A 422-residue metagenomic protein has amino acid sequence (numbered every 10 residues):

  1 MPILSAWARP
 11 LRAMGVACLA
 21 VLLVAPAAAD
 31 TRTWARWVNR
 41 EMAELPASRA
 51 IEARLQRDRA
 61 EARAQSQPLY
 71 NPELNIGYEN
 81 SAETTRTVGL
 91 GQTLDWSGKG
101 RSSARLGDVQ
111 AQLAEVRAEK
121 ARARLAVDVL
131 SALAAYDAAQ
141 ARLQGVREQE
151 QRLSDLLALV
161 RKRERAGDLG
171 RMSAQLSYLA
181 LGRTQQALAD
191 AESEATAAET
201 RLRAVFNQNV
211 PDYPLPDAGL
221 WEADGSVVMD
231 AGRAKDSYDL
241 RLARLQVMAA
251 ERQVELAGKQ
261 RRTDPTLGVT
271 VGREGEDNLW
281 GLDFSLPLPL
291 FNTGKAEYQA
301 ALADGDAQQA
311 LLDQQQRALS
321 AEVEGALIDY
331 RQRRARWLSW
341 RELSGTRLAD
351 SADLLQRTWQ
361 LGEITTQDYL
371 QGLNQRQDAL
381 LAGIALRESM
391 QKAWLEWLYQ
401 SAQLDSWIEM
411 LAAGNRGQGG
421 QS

Functional and structural regions predicted by a protein language model:
P2-A6, A118, R122-D236, A326-R333 (+2 more regions): Periplasmic alpha-helical coiled-coil/stalk elements that build and connect Gram-negative outer-membrane
I3-G15: Bacterial N-terminal signal peptides that target proteins for export
L22, A27-E73, G77, L94 (+12 more regions): Bacterial Sec-pathway N-terminal export signals of envelope proteins
N39-W96, A234-Q299, A303-D306, A310 (+5 more regions): A small-residue-enriched
A50-Q65, A121, L125-E148, D155-A158 (+5 more regions): Amphipathic alpha-helical coiled-coil segments
G98-A121, L125: A broadly used, surface-exposed interaction patch
A104-D108, R171-L179, T366-N374: Short, charged, amphipathic alpha-helical segments
